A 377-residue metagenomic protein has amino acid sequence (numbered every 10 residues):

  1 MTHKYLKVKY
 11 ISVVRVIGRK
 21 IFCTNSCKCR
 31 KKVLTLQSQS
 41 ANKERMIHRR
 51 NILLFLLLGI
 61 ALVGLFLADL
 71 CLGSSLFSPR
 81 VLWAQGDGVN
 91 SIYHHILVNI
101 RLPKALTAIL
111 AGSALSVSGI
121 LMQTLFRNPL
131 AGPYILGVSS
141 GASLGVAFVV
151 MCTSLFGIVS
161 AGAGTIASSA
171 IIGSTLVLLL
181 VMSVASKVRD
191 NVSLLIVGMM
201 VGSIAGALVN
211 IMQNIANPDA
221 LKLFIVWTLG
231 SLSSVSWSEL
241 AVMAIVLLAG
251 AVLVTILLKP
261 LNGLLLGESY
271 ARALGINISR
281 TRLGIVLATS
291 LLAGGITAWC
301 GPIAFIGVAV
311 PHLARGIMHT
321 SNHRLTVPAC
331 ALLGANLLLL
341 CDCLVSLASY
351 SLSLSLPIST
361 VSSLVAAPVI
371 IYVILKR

Functional and structural regions predicted by a protein language model:
K9, T24, K28-T35, N42: Short, positively charged and aromatic/hydrophobic N-terminal segments
Y10, I21-F22, S91: Residue-level detector of transmembrane insertion/anchoring sites
S12-G18, S26: Short, low-complexity, charge-dense intrinsically disordered segments
A41-R377: Alpha-helical transmembrane segments in inner-membrane proteins
